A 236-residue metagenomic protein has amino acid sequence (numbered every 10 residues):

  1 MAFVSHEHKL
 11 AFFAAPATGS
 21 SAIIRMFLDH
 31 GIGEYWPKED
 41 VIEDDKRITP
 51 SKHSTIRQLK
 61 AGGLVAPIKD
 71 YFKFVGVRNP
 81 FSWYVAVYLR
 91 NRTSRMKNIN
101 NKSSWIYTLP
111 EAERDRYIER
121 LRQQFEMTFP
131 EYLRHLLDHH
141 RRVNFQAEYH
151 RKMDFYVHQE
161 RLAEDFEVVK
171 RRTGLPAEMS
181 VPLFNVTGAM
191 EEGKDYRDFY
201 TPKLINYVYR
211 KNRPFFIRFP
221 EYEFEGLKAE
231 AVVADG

Functional and structural regions predicted by a protein language model:
M1-G236: Membrane-interface amphipathic segments in extracytoplasmic regions
